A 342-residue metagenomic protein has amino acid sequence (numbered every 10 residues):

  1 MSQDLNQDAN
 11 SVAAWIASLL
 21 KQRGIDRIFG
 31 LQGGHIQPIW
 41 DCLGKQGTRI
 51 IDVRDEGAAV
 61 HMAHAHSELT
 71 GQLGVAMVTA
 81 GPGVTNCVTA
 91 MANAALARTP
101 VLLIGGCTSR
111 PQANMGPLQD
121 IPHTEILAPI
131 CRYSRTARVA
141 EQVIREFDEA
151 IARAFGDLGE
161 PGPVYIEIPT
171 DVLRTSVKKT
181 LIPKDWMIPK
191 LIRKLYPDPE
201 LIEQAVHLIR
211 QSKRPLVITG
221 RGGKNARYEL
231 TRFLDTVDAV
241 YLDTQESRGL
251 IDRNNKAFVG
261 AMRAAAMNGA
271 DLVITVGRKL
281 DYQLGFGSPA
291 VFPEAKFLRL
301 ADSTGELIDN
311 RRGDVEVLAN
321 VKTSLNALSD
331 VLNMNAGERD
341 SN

Functional and structural regions predicted by a protein language model:
S2-D340: N-terminal alpha/beta PP-like core and its mobile active-site loop of ThDP/TPP-dependent enzymes
